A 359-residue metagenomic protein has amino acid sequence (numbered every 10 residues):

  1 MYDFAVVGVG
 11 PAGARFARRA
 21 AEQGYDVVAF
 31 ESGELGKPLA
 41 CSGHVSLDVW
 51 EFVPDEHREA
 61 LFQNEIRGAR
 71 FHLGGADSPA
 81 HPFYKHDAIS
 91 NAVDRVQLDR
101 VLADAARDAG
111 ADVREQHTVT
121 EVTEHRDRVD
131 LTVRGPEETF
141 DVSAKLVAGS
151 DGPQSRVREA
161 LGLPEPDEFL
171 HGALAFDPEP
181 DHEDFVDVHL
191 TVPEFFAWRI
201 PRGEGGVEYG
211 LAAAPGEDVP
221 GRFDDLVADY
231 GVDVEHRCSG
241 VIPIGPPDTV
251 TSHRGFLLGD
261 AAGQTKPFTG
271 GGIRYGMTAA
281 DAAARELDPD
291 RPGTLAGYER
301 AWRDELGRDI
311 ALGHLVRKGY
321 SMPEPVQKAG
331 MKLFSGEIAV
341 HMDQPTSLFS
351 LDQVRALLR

Functional and structural regions predicted by a protein language model:
A5-V9, R15-A40: Glycine-rich FAD pyrophosphate-binding loop
V9, A105-E235, P243, A262: Predominantly flavin-linked oxidoreductase catalytic cores and closely associated redox partners
S32-A76: N-terminal FAD cofactor-binding segment of flavoenzymes
D48-F52, H81, L98-D112: N-terminal Rossmann-like dinucleotide/flavin-binding domain of flavoprotein oxidoreductases that bind FAD/FMN
D77-V93, D130, R202-G210: Helix-loop-beta segment of a Rossmann-like dinucleotide-binding subdomain
Y84-D104, A213-G221: Short beta-strand to alpha-helix junction loop
E217-L287: FAD/FMN-dependent oxidoreductases across multiple families
D288-R359: C-terminal helical "tail/cap" subdomain of flavin- and related membrane-associated enzymes
